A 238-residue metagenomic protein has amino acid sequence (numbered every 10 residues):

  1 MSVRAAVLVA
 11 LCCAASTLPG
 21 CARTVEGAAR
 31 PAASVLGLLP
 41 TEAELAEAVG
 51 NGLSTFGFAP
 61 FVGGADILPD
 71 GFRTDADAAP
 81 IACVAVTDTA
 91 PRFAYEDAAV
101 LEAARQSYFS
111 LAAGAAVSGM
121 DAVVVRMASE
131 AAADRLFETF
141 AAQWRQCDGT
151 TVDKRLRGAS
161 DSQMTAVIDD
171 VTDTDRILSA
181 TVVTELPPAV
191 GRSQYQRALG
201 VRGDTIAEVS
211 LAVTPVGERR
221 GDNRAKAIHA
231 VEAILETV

Functional and structural regions predicted by a protein language model:
M1-C12: N-terminal export and membrane-targeting signals
T17-G20: C-terminal motif of bacterial Sec signal peptides marking the signal peptidase cleavage site
A22-V25: Bacterial signal peptide processing site
R30-N51: Post-signal peptide N-terminal segment of mature Sec-exported envelope proteins
F58-Q194, K226-V231, T237-V238: A small/polar (G/S/T-enriched), proline-flanked helix-loop surface module common in exported/cell-envelope proteins
M120-V123, D204-V213: Short, well-ordered beta-strand elements
T172-T174, L199-I206: Short, solvent-exposed coil/turn segments at beta-strand boundaries
V209-A227: A short acidic/glycine-rich loop-to-helix N-cap element
